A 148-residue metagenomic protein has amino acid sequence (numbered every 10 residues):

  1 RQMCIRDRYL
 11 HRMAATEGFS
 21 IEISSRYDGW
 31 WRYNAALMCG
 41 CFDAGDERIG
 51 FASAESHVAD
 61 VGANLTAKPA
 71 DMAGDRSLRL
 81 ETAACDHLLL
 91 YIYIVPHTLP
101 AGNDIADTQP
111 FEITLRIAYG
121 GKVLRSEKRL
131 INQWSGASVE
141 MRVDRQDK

Functional and structural regions predicted by a protein language model:
R1-I5: Short, small-residue-biased leader/transition segments that mark boundaries at the very start of proteins
A14-S25, C85-I92: Noncatalytic modules at the cell exterior or secretory-pathway interfaces, chiefly beta-strand-rich lectin/adhesion
W31-A70: Short, flexible N-terminal segments of the mature chain
E55-N103: Mature extracytoplasmic domains of secretory-pathway proteins
D75-T82, G136-Q146: Exposed aromatic-hydrophobic patches
I105-T114: Short coil-to-beta strand junction motifs in C2/discoidin
E127-S138: Short, solvent-exposed aromatic-acidic interface loops
